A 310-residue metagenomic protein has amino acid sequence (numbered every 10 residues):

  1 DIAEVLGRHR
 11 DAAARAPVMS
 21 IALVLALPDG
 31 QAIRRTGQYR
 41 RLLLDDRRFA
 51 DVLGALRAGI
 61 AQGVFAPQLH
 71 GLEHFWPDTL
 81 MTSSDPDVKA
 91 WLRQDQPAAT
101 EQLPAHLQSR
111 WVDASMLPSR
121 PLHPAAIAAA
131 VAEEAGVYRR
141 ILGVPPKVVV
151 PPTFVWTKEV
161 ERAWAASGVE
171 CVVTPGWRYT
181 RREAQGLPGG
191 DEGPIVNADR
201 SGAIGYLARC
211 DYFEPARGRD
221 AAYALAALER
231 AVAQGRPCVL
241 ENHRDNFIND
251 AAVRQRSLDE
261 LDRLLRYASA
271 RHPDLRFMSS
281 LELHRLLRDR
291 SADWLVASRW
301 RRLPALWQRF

Functional and structural regions predicted by a protein language model:
D1-V148, T153-I204, A221-C238, D250-F310: Catalytic alpha-helical scaffold of carbohydrate-active enzymes acting on polysaccharides/glycoconjugates
P28, F213-P215, D245-N249: Short acidic, S/G/P-rich loop/turn micro-motifs used as interaction or catalytic elements
Y212-Y223: Active-site glycine- and acidic-residue-rich loops that bind and position anionic ligands or nucleotide-like cofactors
E241: Short acidic/histidine-rich active-site segments
